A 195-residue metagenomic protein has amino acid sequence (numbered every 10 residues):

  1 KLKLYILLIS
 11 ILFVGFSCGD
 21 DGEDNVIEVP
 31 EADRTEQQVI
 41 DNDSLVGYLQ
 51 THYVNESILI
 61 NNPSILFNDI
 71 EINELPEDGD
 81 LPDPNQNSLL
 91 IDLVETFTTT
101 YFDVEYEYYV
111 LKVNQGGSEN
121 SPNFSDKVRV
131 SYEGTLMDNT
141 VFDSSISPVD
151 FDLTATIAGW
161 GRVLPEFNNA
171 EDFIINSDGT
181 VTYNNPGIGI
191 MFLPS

Functional and structural regions predicted by a protein language model:
K1-I6: Bacterial N-terminal signal peptides that target proteins for export
F13-S17: C-terminal motif of bacterial Sec signal peptides marking the signal peptidase cleavage site
G19-S195: Cross-family detector of peptidyl-prolyl cis-trans isomerase
